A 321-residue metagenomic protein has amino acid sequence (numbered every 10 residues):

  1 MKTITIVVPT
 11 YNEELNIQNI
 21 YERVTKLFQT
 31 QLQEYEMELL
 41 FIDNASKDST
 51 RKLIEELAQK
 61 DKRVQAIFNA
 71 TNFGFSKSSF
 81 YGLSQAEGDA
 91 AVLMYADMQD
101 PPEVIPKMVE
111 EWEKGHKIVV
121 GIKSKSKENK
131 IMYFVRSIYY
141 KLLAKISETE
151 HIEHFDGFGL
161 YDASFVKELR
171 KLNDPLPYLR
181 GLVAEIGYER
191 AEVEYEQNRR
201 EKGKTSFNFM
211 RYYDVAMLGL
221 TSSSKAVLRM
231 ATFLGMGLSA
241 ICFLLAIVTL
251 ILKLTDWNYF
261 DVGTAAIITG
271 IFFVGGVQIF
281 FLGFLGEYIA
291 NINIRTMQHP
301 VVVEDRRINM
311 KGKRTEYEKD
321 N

Functional and structural regions predicted by a protein language model:
M1-K26, E34, D320-N321: N-proximal low-complexity "stem/linker" segments adjacent to membrane-targeting elements
V8, Q33-A45, I67-F68: Short beta-strand/loop segment that forms part of the nucleotide-sugar
E13-N16, S46, P101: Donor nucleotide-sugar binding loop of glycosyltransferases
D43-R51, M98-Q99: A conserved acidic beta->alpha catalytic loop
N69, M94-A96: Catalytic metal- and UDP-sugar-binding loop of GT-A-like glycosyltransferases, i.e., residues flanking the conserved
N69-T71, S76-Q85, P102-L179, N198-M217: Acceptor/aglycone-binding surface of glycosyltransferases and processive sugar-polymer synthases
A91: Short aromatic/hydrophobic "clamp" motif used to bind/position activated sugar donors
Y178-N321: Hydrophobic helical membrane-anchoring modules
